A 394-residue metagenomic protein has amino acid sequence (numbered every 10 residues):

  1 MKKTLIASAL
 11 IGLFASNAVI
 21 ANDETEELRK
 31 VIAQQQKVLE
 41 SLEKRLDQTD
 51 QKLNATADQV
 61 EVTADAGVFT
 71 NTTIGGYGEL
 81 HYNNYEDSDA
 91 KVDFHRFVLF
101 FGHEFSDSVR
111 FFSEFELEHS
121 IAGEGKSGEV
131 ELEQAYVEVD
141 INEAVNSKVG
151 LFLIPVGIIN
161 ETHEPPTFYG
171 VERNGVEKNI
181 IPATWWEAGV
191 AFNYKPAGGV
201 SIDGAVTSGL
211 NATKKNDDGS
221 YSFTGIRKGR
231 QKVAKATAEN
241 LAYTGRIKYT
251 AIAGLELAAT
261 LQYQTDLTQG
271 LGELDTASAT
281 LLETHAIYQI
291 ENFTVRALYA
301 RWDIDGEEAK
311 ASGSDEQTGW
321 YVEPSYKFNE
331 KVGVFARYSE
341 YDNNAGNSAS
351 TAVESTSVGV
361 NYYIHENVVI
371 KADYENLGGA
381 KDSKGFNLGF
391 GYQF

Functional and structural regions predicted by a protein language model:
T4-S8, V19-E79, F394: N-terminal periplasmic/intermembrane-space "pro-region" immediately following the signal or transit peptide
V62-A212, E239-T244, K248-L257, E323-F328 (+3 more regions): Outer membrane beta-barrel
D87-D93, E124-L132, I180-P182, A234-E239 (+4 more regions): Replace "Gram-negative outer membrane beta-barrel proteins" with "bacterial and organellar outer membrane beta-barrel
H95, L117, E131-E133, W186 (+10 more regions): Transmembrane beta-barrel architecture of outer-membrane proteins
L99, A135, V190, G245 (+7 more regions): Membrane-embedded beta-strands of outer-membrane beta-barrel proteins, especially the hydrophobic/small aromatic
K248-A345: Detector for outer-membrane/organellar transmembrane beta-barrel domains, recognizing the amphipathic beta-strand
Y249, Y362-N367, D382-F394: Outer-membrane beta-barrel "beta-signal"
